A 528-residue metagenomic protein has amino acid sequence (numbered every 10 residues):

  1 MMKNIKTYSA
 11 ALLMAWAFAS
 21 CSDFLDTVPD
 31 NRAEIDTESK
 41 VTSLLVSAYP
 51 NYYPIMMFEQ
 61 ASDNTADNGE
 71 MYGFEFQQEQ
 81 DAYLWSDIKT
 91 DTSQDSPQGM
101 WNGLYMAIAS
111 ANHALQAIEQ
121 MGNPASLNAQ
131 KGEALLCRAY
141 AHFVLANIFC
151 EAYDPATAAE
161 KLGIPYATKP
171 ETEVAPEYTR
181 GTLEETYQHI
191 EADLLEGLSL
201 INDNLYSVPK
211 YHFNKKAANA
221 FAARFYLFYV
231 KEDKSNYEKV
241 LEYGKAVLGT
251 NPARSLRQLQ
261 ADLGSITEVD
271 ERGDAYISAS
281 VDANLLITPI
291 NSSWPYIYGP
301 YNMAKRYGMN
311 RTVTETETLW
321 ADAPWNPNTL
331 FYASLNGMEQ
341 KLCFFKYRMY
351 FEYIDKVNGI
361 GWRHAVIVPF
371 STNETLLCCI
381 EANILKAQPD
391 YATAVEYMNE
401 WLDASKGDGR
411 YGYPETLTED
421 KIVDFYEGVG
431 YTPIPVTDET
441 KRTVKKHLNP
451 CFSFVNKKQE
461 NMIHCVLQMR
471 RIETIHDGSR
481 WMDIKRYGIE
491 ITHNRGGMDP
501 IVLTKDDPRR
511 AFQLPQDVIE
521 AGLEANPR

Functional and structural regions predicted by a protein language model:
M1-C21: Sec-dependent bacterial lipoprotein signal peptides
N4, C21-D67, G478, R486-R528: Membrane-proximal, proline-rich intrinsically disordered regions
S22, K216-R257, E524-P527: Aromatic-residue-lined binding/catalytic grooves and analogous aromatic/hydrophobic interfacial grooves in multimeric
Q78-C150, E177, G181-E185, L194-Y206 (+3 more regions): Conserved, well-structured interaction surfaces
I148-A192, E232-E242: Short coil/linker segments at helix-helix boundaries
N214, M349, I360-A392: Long, repeat-rich segments with strong aromatic
E238-N373, D408-S453, S479, G488 (+1 more regions): Hydrophobic-face positions in mid-chain alpha helices that act as interaction patches
